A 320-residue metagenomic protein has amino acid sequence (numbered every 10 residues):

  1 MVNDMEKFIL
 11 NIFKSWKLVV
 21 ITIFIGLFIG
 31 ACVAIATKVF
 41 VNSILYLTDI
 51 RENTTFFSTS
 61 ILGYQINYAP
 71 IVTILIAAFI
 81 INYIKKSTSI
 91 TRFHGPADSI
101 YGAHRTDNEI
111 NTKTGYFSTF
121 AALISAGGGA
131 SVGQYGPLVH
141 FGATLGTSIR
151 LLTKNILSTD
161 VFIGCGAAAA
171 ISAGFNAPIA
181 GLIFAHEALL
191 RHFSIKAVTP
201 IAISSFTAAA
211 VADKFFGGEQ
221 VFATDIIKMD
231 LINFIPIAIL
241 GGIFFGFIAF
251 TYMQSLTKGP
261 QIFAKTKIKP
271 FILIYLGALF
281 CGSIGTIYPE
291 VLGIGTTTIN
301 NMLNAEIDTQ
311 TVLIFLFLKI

Functional and structural regions predicted by a protein language model:
M1-I320: Alpha-helical transmembrane segments and immediately membrane-proximal extracytoplasmic
